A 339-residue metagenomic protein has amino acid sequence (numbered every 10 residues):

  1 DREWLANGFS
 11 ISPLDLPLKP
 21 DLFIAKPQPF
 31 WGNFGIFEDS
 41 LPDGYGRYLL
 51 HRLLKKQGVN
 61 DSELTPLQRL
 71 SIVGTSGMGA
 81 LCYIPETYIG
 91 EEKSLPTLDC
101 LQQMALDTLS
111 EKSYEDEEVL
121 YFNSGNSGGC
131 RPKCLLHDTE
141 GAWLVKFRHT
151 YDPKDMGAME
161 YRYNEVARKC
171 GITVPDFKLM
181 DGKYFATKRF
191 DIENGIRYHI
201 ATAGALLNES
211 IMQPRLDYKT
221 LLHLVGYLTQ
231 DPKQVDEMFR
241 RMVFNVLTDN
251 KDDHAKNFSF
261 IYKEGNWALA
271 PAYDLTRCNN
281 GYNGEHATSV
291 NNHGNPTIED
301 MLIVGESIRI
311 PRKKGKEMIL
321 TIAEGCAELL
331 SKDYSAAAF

Functional and structural regions predicted by a protein language model:
D1-F339: Phosphate/dinucleotide-binding and metal-coordinating scaffold of catalytic cores in nucleotide-dependent enzymes
